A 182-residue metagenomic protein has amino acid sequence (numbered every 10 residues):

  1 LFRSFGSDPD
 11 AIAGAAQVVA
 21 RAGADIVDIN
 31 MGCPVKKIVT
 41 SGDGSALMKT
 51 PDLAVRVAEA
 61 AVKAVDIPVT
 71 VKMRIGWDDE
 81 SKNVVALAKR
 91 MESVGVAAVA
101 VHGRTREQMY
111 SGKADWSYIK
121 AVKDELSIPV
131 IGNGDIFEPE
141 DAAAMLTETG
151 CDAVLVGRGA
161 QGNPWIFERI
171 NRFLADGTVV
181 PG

Functional and structural regions predicted by a protein language model:
R3-G182: Flavin-dependent oxidoreductase catalytic cores
